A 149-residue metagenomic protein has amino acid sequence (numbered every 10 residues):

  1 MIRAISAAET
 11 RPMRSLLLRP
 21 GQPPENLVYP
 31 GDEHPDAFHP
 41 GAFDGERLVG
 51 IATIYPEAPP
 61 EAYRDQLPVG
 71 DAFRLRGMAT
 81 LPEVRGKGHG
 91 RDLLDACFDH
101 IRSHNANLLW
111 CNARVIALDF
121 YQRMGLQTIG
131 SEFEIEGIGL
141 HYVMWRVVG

Functional and structural regions predicted by a protein language model:
M1-P12: A short beta-loop-alpha structural element at the N-terminal edge of CoA-dependent acyl/N-acetyltransferase catalytic
R14, Y121, L126: Conserved active-site tyrosine of GNAT-family acetyltransferases
E25-N26, A37-G41, I51, G77 (+2 more regions): Short hydrophobic/aromatic beta-strand element in the GNAT-like acyltransferase core that lines or flanks the acyl-donor
G41, R47-E57, A62-D65, R74-A79: Conserved beta-strand in the GNAT
V84, G88-A96: Conserved acetyl-CoA pyrophosphate-binding loop and the N-cap/start of the following alpha-helix in GNAT-like
I101-R114: Conserved GNAT acetyl-CoA-binding A-motif
W110-N112, Q127-V143: Conserved catalytic-core motifs of GNAT/GCN5-like acyltransferases
